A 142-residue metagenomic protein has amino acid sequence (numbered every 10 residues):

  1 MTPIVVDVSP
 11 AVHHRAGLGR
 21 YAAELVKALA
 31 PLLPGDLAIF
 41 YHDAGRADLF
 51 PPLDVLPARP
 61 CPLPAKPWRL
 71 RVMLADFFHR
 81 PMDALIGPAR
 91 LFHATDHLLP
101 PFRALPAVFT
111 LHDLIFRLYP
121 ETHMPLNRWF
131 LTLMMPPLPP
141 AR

Functional and structural regions predicted by a protein language model:
M1-R142: Carbohydrate transferase catalytic cores enriched for Leloir-type hexosyltransferases
